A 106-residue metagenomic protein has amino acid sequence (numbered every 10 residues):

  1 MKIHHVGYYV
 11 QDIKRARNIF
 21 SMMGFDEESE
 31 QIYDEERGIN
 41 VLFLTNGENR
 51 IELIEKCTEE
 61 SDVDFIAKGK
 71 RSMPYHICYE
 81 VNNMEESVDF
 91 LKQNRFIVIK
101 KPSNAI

Functional and structural regions predicted by a protein language model:
M1-K2, Y8-R50, S87-F96, K101-I106: Core segments of cupin and vicinal oxygen chelate
H4-H5, H76: Histidine-centered active-site/metal-ligand motif
A16, E60-V63: Short, flexible segments with low predicted structural confidence
N49-E52, S61: Short, charged/polar, Gly/Pro-enriched secondary-structure boundary elements
K56-C57: Short, conserved turn/kink motifs that form compact alpha/beta structural patches or helix kinks used as
D62-K100: Mid-chain, well-packed structural core segment of small domains
